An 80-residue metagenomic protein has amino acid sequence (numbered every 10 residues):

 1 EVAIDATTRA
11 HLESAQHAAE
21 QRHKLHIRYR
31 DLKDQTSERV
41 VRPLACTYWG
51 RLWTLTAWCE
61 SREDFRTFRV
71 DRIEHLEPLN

Functional and structural regions predicted by a protein language model:
E1-N80: Short glycine- and basic-residue-enriched patches
